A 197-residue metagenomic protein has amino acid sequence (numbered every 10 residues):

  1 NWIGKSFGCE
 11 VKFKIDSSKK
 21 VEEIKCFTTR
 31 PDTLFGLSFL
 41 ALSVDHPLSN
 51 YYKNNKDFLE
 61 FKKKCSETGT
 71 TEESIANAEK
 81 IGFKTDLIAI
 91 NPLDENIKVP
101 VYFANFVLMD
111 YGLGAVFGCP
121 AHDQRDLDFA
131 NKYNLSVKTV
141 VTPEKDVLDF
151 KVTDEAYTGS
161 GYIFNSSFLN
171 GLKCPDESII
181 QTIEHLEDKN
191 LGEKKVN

Functional and structural regions predicted by a protein language model:
N1, F27-T28, E73-A78: Intrinsically disordered, low-complexity segments enriched in polar/charged residues with Gly/Pro, especially when
N1-I24, A115-N197: Residue patterns forming the tRNA-binding/recognition surfaces of aminoacyl-tRNA synthetases and related DALR
G8-V11, H46-E144, D149-K151, E155-Y157: Catalytic alpha/beta core of large soluble enzyme barrels
F13-I15, T28, L42-V44, N91 (+2 more regions): Pocket-edge structural micro-motifs
S18-K19, L34, D94: Short strand-connecting beta-turns/loops that link adjacent beta-strands
E23-H46: Conserved phosphate/anionic-ligand binding catalytic regions in large, soluble enzymes, centered on
L42, N50-Y51, G159, F164: Conserved glycine-bearing catalytic or ligand-binding loops at nucleotide- and phosphate-handling centers of large
